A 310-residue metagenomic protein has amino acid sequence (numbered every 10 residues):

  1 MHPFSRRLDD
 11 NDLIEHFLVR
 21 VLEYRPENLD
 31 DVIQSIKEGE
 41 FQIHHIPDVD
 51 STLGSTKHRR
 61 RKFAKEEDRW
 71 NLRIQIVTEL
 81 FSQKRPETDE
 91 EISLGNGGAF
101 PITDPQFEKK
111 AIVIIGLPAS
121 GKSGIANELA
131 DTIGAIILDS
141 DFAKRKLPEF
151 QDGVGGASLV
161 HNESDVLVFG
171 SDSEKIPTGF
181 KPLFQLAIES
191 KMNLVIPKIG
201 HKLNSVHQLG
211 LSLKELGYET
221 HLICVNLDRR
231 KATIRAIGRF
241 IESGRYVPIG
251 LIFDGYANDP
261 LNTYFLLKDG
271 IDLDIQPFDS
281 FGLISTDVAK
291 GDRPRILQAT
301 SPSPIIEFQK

Functional and structural regions predicted by a protein language model:
M1-S93: Long, basic/Gly/Ser/Thr-rich N-terminal segments that mediate initial subcellular attachment or targeting
E91-P105: Pre-Walker A adenine-sensing motif
L117-P118: The conserved Walker
G121-K122: Conserved glycine(s) of the Walker
I125, L129: Hydrophobic positions on the alpha1 helix immediately C-terminal to the Walker A/P-loop
A135-S212, V247: Conserved nucleotide-sensing/catalytic segment adjacent to the nucleotide-binding pocket in NTP-handling enzymes
K214-A236: Conserved phosphate-donor/acceptor-positioning beta-strand/loop module used by diverse small-molecule
I234-K310: Conserved GTP-binding G-domain of TRAFAC-class P-loop NTPases and closely related GTPase folds
